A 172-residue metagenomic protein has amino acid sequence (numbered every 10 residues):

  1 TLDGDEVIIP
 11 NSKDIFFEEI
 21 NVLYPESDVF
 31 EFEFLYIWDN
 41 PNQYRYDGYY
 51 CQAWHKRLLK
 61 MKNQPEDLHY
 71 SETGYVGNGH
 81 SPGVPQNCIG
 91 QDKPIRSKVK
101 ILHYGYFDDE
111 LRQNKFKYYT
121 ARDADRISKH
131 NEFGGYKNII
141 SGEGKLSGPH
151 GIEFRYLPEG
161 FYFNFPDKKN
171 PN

Functional and structural regions predicted by a protein language model:
T1-I9: Short beta-strand-to-loop acidic/aromatic patch adjacent to the donor-nucleotide binding site
P10-N172: Catalytic-site signature of metal-activated, phosphate-bearing donor transferases, centered on the GT-A/GT-A-like
